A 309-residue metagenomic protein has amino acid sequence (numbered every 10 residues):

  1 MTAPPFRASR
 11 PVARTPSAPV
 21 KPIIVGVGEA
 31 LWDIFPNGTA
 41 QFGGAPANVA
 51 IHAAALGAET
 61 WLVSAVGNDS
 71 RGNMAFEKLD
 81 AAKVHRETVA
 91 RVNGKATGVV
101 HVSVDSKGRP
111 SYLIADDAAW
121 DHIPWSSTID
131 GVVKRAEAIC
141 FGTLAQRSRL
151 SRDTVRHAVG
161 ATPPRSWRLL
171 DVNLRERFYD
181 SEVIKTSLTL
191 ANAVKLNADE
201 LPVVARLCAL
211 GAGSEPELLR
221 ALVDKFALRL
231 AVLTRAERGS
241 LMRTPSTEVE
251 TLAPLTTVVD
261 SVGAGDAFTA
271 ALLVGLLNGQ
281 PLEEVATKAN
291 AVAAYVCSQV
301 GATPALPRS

Functional and structural regions predicted by a protein language model:
T2-H85, V258-V259: Glycine-rich phosphate/adenosyl-contacting loop at the front of the ribokinase-like
T2-I23, A212-S309: Conserved phosphate-binding/catalytic region of the ribokinase-like
K21, E59-T143: Conserved N-terminal subdomain of the carbohydrate kinase-like
I23, V100, W167, A193 (+1 more regions): Proline-centered loop/turn at the N-terminus of a beta-strand
A53, N197, G265: Short, conserved phosphate/pyrophosphate- and ester-handling motifs at nucleotide-, phospho-/glycolipid
G131-V132, T186-S187, D224: Structural alpha-helical scaffold elements that stabilize or flank donor/cofactor-binding regions in carbohydrate
A138, G142-A221, R238-S240: Conserved beta-alpha-beta core of the PfkB/ribokinase-like small-molecule kinase fold
